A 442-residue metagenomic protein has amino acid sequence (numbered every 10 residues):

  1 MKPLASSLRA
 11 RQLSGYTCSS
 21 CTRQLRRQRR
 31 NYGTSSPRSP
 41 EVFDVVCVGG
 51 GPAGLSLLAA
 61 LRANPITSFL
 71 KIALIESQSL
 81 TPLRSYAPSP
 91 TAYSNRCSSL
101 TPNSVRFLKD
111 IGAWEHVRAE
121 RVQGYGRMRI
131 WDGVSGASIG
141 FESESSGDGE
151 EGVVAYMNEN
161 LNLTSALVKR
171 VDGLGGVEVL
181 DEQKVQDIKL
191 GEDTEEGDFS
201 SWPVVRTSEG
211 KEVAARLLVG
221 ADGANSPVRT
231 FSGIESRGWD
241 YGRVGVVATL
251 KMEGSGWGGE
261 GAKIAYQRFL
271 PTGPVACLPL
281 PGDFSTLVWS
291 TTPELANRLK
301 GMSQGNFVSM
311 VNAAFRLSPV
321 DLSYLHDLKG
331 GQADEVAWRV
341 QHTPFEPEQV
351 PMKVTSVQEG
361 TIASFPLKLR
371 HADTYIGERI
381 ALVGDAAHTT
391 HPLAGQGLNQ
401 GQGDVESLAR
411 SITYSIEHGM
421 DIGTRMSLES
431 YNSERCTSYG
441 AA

Functional and structural regions predicted by a protein language model:
M1-E41: N-terminal mitochondrial targeting presequence
S36-A53, A73: Beta1/beta-strand and adjacent pyrophosphate-binding region of the FAD-binding site in flavoprotein oxidoreductases
V46-V48, R62-R96: Glycine-rich FAD pyrophosphate-binding loop
A60, S85-V134: N-terminal FAD cofactor-binding segment of flavoenzymes
E120-S232, R237-T249: Conserved N-terminal helical subregion
L217-V350, E359-I362: Conserved FAD-binding catalytic core of PHBH/FMO-like flavoproteins
M302-G423: FAD/FMN-dependent oxidoreductases across multiple families
R410-A442: C-terminal helical "tail/cap" subdomain of flavin- and related membrane-associated enzymes
